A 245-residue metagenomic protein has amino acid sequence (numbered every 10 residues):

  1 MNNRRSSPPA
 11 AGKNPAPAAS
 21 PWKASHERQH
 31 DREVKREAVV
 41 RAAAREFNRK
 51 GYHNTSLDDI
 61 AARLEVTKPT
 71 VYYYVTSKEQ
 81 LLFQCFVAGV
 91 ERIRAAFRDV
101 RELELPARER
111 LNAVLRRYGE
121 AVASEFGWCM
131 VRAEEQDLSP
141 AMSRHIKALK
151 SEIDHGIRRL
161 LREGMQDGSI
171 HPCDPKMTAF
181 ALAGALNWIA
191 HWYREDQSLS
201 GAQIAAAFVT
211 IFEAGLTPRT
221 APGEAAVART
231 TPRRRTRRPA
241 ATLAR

Functional and structural regions predicted by a protein language model:
M1-K50, T55-R63, Q80-F83, R234-R237: Basic, helix-initiating cap at the start of DNA-binding domains
R4, R117-G119, P172-H191, Q203-G215: Hydrophobic alpha-helical segments that form the core of small-molecule binding pockets and/or dimer interfaces
A43, E65-V75: Short hydrophobic/aromatic patch on the recognition helix
N48, Y72-Y74, Q84, A88: Base-recognition residues in the alpha-helical recognition helix of bacterial helix-turn-helix
H53, T67, T76-K78, P106: Short coil/turn motifs that cap or connect alpha-helices
Q84, R98-S124, T178-L182, A205 (+1 more regions): Hydrophobic alpha-helical connector segments
A88-R94, S124, A141-D167, K176-F180 (+1 more regions): Amphipathic alpha-helical packing segments from all-alpha helical-bundle domains
R110, V122-A141, R158, H191 (+1 more regions): Amphipathic alpha-helical segments used for helix-helix packing
